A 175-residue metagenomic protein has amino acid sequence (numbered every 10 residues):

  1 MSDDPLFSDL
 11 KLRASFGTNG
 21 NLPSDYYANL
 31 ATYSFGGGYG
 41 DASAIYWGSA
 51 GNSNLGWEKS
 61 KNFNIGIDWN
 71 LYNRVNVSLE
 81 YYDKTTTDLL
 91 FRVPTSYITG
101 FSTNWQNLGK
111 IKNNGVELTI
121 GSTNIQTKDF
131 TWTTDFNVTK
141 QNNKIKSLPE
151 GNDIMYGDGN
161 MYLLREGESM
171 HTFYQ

Functional and structural regions predicted by a protein language model:
M1, L6, G20, K59 (+5 more regions): Outer-membrane beta-barrel strand-turn architecture
M1-D9, D41, S78, T86-T99: Signature of Gram-negative outer-membrane beta-barrel scaffolds
D3-P5, L22-T32, L89-V93, Y97 (+1 more regions): Outer-membrane beta-barrel and related beta-rich outer-membrane complex signature in Gram-negative bacteria
L10-F16, F63-W69, V75-D83, V116-N124 (+1 more regions): Membrane-embedded beta-strands that build the outer-membrane beta-barrel scaffold
Y26-G51, S96-N104, M155-E168: Surface-exposed loop/turn segments flanking beta-strands in extracellular/periplasmic regions
N29-L30, G37-N76, N104-T127: Outer-membrane beta-barrel signature, preferentially recognizing the C-terminal barrel domain of Gram-negative
D83-N114, D129-T131, T139, P149: Small-side-chain secondary-structure face that scaffolds active or pore-lining regions
Q106, Q126-Q175: Conserved small-residue
